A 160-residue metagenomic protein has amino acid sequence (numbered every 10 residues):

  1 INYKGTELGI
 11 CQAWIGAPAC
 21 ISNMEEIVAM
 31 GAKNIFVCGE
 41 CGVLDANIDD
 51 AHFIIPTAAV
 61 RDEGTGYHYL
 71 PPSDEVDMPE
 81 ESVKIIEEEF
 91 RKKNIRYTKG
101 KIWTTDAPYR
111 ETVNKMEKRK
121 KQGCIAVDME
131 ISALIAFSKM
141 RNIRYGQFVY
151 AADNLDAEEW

Functional and structural regions predicted by a protein language model:
I1-V76, E80-K84, M140: Metabolite-binding pocket within alpha/beta catalytic cores that recognizes anionic/polar moieties
K4, S132-W160: Zn-dependent metallopeptidase/amidohydrolase metal-coordination segment
P18-I21, M129-L134: Short glycine/serine/threonine-rich phosphate/pyrophosphate-binding segments that cradle anionic phosphate groups
K33-N34, I125, R144: Short acidic/polar active-site loop segments enriched in Thr and Asp
V37, P56, T98-T105, D128: Short, conserved beta-strand edge motifs with alternating hydrophobic and charged residues
C41-G42, T104, A133, A152: Conserved beta-strand edge residues that scaffold enzyme active sites
D62-T65, R110-T112, N154-E159: Short acidic/His/Gly/Ser-rich catalytic and metal-binding motifs that mark active-site loops of diverse hydrolases
S73-Q122: Active-site rim beta-loop-alpha module in soluble metabolic enzymes
